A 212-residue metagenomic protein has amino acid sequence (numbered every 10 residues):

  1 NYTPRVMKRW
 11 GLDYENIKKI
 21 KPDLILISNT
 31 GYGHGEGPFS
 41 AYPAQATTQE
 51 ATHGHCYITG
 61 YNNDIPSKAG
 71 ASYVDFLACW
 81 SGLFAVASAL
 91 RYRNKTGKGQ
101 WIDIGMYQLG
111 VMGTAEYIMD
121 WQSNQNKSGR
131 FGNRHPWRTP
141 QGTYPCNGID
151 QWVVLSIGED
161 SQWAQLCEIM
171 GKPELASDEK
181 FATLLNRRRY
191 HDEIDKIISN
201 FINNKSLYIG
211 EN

Functional and structural regions predicted by a protein language model:
V6-I157, A164-Q165: Active-site-adjacent "lid/gating" segments in soluble enzymes
P140-N212: Aromatic-enriched alpha-helical interface/lid elements that frame and gate functional surfaces
